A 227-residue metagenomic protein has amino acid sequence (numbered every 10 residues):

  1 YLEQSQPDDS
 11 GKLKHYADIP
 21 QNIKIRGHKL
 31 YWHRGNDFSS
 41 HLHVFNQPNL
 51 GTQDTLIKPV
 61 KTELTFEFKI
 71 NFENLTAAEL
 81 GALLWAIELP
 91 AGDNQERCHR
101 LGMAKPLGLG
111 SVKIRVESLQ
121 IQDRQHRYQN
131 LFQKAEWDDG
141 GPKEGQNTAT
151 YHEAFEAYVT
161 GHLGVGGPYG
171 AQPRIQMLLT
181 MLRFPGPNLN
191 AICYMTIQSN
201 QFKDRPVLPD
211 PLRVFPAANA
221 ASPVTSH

Functional and structural regions predicted by a protein language model:
Y1-H227: Basic, Gly/Ser/Thr-rich N-terminal segments that form RNA-phosphate-binding interfaces in CRISPR RAMP
